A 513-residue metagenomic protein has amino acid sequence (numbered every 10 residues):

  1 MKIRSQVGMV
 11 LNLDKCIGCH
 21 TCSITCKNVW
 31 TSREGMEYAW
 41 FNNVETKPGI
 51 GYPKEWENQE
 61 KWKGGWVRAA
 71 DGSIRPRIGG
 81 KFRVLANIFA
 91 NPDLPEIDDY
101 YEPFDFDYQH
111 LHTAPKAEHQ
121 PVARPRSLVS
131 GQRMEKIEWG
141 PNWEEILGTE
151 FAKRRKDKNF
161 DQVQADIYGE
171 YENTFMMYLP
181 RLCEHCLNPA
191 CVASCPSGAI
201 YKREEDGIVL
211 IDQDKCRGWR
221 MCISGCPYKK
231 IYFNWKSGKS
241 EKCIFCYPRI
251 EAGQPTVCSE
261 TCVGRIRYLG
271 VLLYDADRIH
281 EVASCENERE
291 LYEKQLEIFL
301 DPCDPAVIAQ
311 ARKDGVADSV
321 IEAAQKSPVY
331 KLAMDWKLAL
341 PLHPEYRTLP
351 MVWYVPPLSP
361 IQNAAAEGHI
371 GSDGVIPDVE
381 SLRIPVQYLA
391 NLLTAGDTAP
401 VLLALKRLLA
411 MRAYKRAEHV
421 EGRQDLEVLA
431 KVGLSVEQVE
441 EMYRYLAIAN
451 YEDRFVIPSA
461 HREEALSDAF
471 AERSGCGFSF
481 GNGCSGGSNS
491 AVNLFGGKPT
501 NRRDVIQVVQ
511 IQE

Functional and structural regions predicted by a protein language model:
M1-E513: Non-ligating segments of multi-cofactor redox enzymes
